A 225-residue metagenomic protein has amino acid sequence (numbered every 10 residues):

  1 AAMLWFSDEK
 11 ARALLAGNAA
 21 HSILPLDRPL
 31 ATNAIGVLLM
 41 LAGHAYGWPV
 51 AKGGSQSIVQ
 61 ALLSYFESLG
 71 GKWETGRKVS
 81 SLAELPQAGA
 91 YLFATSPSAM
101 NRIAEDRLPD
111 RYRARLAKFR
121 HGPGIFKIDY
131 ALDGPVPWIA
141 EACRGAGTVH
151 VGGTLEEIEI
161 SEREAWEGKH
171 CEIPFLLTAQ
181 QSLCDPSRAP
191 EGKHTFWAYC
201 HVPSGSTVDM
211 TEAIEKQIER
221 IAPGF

Functional and structural regions predicted by a protein language model:
A1-P29: Rossmann-like flavin
L4-W5, G17, A61, Y65-L69 (+4 more regions): Generic, well-ordered alpha-helical scaffold segments in large soluble proteins
A11, A51-S55, V59, F119 (+4 more regions): Generic structural signal for well-ordered, non-membrane alpha-helical segments in soluble metabolic enzymes
S22-G53, A189-G192, A198: Redox-cofactor-proximal catalytic regions of oxidoreductases
I35-S80: Helical element adjacent to the flavin cofactor pocket in flavoenzyme catalytic cores
G71, T75-A189: Mid-domain catalytic core of redox enzymes that form a hydrophobic substrate pocket/lid adjacent to a catalytic redox
P174-F225: FAD-dependent oxidoreductase catalytic-site/capping-region signature
